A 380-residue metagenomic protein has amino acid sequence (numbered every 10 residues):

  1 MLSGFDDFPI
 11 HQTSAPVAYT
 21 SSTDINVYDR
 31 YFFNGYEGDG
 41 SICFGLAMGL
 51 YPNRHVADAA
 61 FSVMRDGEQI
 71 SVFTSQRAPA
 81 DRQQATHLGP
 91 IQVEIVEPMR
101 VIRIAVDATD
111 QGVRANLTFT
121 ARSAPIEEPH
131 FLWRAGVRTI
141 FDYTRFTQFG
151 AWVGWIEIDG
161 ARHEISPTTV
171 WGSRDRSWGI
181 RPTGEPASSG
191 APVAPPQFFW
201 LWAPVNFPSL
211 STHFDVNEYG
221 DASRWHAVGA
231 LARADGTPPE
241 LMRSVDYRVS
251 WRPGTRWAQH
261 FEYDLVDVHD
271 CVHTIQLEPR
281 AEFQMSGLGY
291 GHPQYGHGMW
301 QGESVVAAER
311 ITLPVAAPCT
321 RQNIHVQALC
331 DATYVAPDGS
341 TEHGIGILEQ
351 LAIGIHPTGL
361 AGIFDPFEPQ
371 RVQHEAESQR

Functional and structural regions predicted by a protein language model:
M1-R380: Structured soluble/peripheral alpha/beta segments that form catalytic or ligand/cofactor-binding pockets
